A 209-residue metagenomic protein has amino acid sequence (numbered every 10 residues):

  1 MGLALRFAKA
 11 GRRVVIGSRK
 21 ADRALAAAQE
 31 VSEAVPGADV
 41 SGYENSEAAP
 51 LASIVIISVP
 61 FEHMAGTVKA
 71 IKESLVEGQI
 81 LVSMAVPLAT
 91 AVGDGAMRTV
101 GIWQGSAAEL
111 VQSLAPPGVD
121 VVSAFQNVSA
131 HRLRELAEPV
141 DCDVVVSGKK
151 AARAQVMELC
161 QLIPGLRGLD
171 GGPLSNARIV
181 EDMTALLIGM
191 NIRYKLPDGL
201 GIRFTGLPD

Functional and structural regions predicted by a protein language model:
M1-E33, L162: NAD(P)+-binding Rossmann beta1-loop-alpha1 motif at the extreme N-terminus of oxidoreductases
R13-V14, D39, D143, R167: Residues at the starts of beta-strands that form the adenosine-phosphate
A34-I80, P87-D94: Rossmann-like NAD(P)-binding element
A34-S41, P117-D120, L166: A short helix-to-beta-strand connector/capping loop
H63, A85-L88, V128-S129, K150 (+1 more regions): Glycine-rich beta-alpha junction loops
D94-Q104, E135-A152: Short beta-strand and adjoining strand-loop segment in the mid-core of the Rossmann-like NAD(P)-dependent dehydrogenase
V119-N127: Conserved beta-loop-beta element that borders a ligand/cofactor-binding pocket
D141-D209: Active-site-lining helix/loop region of Rossmann-like oxidoreductase modules
